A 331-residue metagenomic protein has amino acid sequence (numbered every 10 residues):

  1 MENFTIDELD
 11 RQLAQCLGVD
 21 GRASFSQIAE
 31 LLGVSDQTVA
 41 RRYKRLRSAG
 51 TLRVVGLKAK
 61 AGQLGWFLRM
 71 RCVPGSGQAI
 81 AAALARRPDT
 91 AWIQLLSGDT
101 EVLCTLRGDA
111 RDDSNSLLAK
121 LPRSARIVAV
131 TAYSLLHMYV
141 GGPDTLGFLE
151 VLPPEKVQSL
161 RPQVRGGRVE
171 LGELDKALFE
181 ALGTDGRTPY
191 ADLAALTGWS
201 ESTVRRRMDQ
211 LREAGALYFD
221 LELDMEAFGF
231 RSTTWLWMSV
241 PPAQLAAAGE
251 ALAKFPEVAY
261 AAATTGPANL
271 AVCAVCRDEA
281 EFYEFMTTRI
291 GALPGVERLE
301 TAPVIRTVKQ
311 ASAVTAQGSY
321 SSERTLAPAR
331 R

Functional and structural regions predicted by a protein language model:
M1-R331: A compositional/biophysical signature of low hydrophobicity enriched in polar/charged and small residues
